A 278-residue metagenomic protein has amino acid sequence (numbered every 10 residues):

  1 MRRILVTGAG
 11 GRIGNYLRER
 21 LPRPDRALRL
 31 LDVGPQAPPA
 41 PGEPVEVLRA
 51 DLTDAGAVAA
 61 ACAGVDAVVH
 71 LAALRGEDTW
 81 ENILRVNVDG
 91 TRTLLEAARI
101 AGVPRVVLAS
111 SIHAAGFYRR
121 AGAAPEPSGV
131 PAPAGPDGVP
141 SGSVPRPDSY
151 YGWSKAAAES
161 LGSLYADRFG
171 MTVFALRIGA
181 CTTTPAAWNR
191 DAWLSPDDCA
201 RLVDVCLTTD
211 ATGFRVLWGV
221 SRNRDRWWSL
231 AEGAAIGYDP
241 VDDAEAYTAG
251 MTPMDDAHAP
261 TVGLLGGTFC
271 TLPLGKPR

Functional and structural regions predicted by a protein language model:
R2-P24: N-terminal Rossmann NAD(P)H-binding glycine-rich loop of SDR-like oxidoreductase domains
R49-V86: NAD(P)H-binding glycine-rich loop region in Rossmannoid oxidoreductase-like domains and their noncatalytic homologs
T53, N82-T93, A101, S149 (+2 more regions): Glycine-rich NAD(P)-binding loop of the Rossmann-fold in SDR/ketoreductase-type enzymes
T91-R92, A156-S163, D167, A200-R201: Conserved active-site helix of classical SDR/Rossmann-fold NAD(P)-dependent CH-OH oxidoreductases
T93-P145: Conserved Rossmann-fold NAD(P)-dependent oxidoreductase catalytic core, especially the SDR/UDP-sugar
S110, S149, E159-T184: Conserved beta-loop-beta element that borders a ligand/cofactor-binding pocket
D167, R177-T183, W193-F214, R222: Alpha-helical substrate-binding/gating segment
V216, R222-D239, M251-P277: Conserved C-terminal active-site "lid" loop/helix of NAD(P)H-dependent oxidoreductases that clamps the redox cofactor
